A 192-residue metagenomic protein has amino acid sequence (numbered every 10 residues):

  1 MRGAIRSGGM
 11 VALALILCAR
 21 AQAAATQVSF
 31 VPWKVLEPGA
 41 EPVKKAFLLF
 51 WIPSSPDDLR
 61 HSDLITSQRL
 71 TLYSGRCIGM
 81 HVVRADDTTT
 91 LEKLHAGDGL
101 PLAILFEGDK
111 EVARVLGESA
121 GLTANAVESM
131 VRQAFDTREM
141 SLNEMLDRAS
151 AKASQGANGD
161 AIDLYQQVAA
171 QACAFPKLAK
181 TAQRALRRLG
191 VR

Functional and structural regions predicted by a protein language model:
G8-C18: Bacterial N-terminal signal peptides
A21-A25: Boundary at the C-terminal end of the N-terminal hydrophobic targeting segment
T26-T71: Local sequence-structure signature of Cys/Sec-based thiol-disulfide redox active-site neighborhoods
I65-L116, L122-A134: Thioredoxin-like thiol-disulfide oxidoreductase module
V115-E118, V168-T181: Short solvent-exposed coil/turn linkers within tandem alpha-helical repeat scaffolds
S129-M145: Short domain-boundary/entry signatures in modular proteins, especially in secreted/extracellular architectures
M140-Q171: Alpha-helical segment of the N-proximal tetratricopeptide repeat
L186-R192: Alpha-helical linker/edge segments of TPR/alpha-solenoid repeat scaffolds and analogous pre-/post-domain helices
